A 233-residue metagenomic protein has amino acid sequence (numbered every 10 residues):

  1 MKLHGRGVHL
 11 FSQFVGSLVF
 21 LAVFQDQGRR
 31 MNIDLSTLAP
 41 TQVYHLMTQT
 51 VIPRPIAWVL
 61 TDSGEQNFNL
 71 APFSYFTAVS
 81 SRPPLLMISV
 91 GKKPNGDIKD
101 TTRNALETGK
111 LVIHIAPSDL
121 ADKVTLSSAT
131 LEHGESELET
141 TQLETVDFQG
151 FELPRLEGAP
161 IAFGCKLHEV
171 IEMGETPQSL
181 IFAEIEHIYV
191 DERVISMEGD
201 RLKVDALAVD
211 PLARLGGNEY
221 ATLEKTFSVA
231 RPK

Functional and structural regions predicted by a protein language model:
H4, H9, Q13, Q25-Q27: Low-complexity, intrinsically disordered or signal/transmembrane-proximal segments
V8-L10, V19, L202, Y220: Polar low-complexity intrinsically disordered regions enriched in Ser/Thr and small residues
G16-R30: Short, Lys/Arg-enriched N-terminal segments with co-localized hydrophobic residues within the first ~10-30 amino acids
G28-K233: Basic, polyanion-binding surface patches
